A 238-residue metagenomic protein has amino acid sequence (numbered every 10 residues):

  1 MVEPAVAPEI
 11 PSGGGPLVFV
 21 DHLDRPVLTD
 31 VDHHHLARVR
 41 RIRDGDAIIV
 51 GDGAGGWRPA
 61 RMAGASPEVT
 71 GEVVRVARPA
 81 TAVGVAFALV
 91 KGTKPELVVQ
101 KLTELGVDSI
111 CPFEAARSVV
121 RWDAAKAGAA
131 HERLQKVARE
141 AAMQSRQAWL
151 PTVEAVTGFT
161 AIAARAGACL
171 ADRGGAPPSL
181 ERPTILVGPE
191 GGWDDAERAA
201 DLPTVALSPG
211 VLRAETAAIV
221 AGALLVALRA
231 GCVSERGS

Functional and structural regions predicted by a protein language model:
M1-R75: N-terminal positively charged helical leader segments and presequences
E3, A77-A168: RNA substrate-binding interface of SAM-dependent RNA methyltransferases
L23, V73, E114-S118, P209: Short, ordered loop/turn segments at secondary-structure junctions
V153, A168-L170, L202-A206: Conserved beta-strand scaffold positions in the cores of enzyme catalytic domains, especially in NTP/NDP-utilizing
G167-R173, I185-G188: Short, hydrophobic beta-strand segments that form beta-sheet elements in well-ordered domains
G174-P177, E190-D194, V211-L212: Short Gly/Pro-enriched loop/turn and capping motifs at secondary-structure junctions
L180-A196, A200: A C-terminal functional module that forms or caps the active site or interfaces directly with catalytic machinery
D195-S238: Structured adenosyl-cofactor binding patch, chiefly the S-adenosyl-L-methionine
